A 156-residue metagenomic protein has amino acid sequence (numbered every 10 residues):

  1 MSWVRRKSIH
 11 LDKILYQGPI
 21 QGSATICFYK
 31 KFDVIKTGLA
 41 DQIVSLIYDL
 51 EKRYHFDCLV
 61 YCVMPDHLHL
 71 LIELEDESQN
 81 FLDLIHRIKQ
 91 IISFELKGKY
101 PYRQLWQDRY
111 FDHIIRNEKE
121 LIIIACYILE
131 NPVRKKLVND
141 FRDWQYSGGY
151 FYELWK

Functional and structural regions predicted by a protein language model:
M1-K156: Short catalytic/metal-binding and nucleic-acid-binding patches
